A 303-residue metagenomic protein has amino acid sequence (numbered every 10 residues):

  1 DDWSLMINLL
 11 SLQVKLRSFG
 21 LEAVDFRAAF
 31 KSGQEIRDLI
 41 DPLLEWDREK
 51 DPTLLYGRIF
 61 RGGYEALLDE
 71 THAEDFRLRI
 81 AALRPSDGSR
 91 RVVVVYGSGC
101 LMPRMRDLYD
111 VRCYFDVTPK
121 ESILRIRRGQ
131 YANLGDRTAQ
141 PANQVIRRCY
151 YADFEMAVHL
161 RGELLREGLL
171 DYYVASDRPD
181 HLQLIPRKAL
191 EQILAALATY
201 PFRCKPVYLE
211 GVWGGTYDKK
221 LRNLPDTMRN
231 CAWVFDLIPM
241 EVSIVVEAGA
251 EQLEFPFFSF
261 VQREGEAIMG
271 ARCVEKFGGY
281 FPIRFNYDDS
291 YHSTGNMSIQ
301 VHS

Functional and structural regions predicted by a protein language model:
D1, L54-E74, L78-I80, R84 (+2 more regions): Extended, well-folded catalytic/binding cores that form a central cleft or groove in large enzyme and scaffold domains
D1-M6, S98-M102: Gly/Ser/Thr-rich loops at beta-strand to alpha-helix junctions that form or flank small-molecule/cofactor-binding
M6-L10, K15-V92: ATP-dependent small-molecule kinase phosphotransfer cores that center on conserved nucleotide phosphate-binding segments
L21-D25, D110-Y114, D171-Y173: Conserved beta-strand scaffold positions in the cores of enzyme catalytic domains, especially in NTP/NDP-utilizing
F30-E35, E121, P179-Q183: A short acidic, often aromatic-flanked loop/helix-cap motif at beta-alpha or helix-coil junctions that lines enzyme
W46-D47, A73-G135: ATP-dependent NMP and nucleoside kinases share a basic, alpha-helical "lid"
C100-P103, R128-Q192: Small-molecule kinase domains that catalyze NTP-dependent phosphoryl transfer to phosphate-bearing small molecules
L170, V174, P179-S303: Transition-metal
